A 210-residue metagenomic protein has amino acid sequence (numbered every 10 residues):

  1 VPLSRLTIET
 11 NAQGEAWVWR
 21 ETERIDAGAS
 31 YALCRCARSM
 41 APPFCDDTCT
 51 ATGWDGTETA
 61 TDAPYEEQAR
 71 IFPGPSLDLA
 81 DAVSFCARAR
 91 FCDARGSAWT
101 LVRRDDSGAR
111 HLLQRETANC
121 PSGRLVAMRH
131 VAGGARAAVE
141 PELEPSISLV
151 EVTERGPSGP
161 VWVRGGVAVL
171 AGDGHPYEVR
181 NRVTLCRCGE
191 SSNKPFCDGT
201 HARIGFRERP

Functional and structural regions predicted by a protein language model:
V1-L3, W17-R20, G53-A80, M128-V161 (+3 more regions): Intrinsic disorder/low-complexity detector
S4-T10, S97-D105, L170: Short recognition patches in nucleic-acid-associated and regulatory proteins
T10-Q13, V163: Exposed regions on extracellular, virion, or secretory-pathway luminal proteins
W19-R35, E67-R88, A98-R115, H130-R136 (+2 more regions): Ferredoxin-like iron-sulfur electron-transfer modules
Y31-C34, P43-C45, L125, V161-V163 (+2 more regions): Short, structured motif recognition centered on aromatic/hydrophobic residues
A37-S39, G189-S191: Short gly/acidic/polar-rich coil/turn motifs that serve as flexible hinges in modular proteins
P42-W54, A87-D105, R115-G133, K194-G205: Iron-sulfur cluster-binding cysteine motifs and their immediate structural context in ferredoxin-like electron-transfer
N181-V183, I204, P210: Boundary-flanking segments of nucleic-acid-binding domains in nuclear regulatory proteins
